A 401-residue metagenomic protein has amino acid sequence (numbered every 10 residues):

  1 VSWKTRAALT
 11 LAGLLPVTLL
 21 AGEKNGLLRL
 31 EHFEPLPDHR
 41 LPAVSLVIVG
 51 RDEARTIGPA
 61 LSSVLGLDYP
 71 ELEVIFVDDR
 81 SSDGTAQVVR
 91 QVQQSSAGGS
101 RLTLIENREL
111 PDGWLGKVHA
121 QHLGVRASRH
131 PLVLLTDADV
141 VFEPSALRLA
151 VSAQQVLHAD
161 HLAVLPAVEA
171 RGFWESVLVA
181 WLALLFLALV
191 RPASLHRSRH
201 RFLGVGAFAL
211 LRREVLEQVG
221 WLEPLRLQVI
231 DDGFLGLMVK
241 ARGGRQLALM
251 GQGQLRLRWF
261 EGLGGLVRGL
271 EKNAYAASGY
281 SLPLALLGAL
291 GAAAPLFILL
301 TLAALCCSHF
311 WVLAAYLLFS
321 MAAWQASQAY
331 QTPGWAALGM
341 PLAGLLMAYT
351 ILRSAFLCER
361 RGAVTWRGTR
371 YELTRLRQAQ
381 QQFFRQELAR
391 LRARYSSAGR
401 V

Functional and structural regions predicted by a protein language model:
V1-R40, V179-A180, A188, P192: N-terminal membrane-anchoring/stem segments of glycan-assembly enzymes
L20-G26, G98, T103-R126, H130 (+6 more regions): Long helical/loop segments within the catalytic core of UDP-sugar-dependent glycosyltransferases, especially the large
N25, D38, P283-A363: Membrane-embedded multi-pass helical conduit in multi-pass membrane proteins, especially envelope-biosynthetic
G26-H32, E53-G66: Short, well-formed alpha-helical segments that are part of the catalytic scaffolds of diverse glycosyltransferases
P42-S45, E73, F234: Cell-envelope/extracellular polymer assembly enzymes that use nucleotide-activated donors
L61-P111: Acidic donor-binding segment of Leloir-type glycosyltransferases
G84, T136-A153: Acidic donor-binding/catalytic loop of UDP-sugar-dependent glycosyltransferases, especially processive GT2
Q154, H161-F186, E214-E217, L222-L284 (+1 more regions): Catalytic donor/gating beta->alpha subdomain of glycosyltransferases that bind UDP-sugars
